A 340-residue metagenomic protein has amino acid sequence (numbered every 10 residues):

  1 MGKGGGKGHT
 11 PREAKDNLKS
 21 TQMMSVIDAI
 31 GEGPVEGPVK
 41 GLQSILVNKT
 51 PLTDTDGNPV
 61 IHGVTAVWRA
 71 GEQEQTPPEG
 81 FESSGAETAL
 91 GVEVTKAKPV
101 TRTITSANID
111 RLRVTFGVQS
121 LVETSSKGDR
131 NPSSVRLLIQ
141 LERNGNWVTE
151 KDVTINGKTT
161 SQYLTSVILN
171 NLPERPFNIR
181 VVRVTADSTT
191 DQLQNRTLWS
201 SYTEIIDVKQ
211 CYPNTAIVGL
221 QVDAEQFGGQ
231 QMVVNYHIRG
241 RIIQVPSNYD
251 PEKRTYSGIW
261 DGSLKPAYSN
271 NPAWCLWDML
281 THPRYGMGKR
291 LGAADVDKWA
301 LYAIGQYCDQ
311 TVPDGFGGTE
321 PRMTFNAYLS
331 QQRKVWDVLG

Functional and structural regions predicted by a protein language model:
M1-G340: Polar, S/T/G-rich
